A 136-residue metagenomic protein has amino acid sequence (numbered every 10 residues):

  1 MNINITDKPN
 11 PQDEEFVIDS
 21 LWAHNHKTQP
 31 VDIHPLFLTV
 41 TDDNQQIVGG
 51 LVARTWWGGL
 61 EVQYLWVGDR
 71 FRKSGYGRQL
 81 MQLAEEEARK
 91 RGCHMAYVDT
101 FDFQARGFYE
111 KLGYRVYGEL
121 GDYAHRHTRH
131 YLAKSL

Functional and structural regions predicted by a protein language model:
M1-P9, K134: Conserved N-terminal entry element of GNAT/NAT acetyltransferase domains
V17, Y109, Y114: Conserved active-site tyrosine of GNAT-family acetyltransferases
V31, D42-D43, L51-L60, L65-G68: A conserved beta-strand-loop-helix scaffold within acyl/acetyltransferase catalytic domains
P35-T39, G50, Y64, R129-Y131: Short hydrophobic/aromatic beta-strand element in the GNAT-like acyltransferase core that lines or flanks the acyl-donor
V48-G49, G118: A structural microfeature
K73-E86, K111: Conserved acetyl-CoA-binding loop-helix of GNAT-fold acetyltransferases
A88-F101: Conserved GNAT acetyl-CoA-binding A-motif
Y97-D99, R115-Y131: Conserved catalytic-core motifs of GNAT/GCN5-like acyltransferases
